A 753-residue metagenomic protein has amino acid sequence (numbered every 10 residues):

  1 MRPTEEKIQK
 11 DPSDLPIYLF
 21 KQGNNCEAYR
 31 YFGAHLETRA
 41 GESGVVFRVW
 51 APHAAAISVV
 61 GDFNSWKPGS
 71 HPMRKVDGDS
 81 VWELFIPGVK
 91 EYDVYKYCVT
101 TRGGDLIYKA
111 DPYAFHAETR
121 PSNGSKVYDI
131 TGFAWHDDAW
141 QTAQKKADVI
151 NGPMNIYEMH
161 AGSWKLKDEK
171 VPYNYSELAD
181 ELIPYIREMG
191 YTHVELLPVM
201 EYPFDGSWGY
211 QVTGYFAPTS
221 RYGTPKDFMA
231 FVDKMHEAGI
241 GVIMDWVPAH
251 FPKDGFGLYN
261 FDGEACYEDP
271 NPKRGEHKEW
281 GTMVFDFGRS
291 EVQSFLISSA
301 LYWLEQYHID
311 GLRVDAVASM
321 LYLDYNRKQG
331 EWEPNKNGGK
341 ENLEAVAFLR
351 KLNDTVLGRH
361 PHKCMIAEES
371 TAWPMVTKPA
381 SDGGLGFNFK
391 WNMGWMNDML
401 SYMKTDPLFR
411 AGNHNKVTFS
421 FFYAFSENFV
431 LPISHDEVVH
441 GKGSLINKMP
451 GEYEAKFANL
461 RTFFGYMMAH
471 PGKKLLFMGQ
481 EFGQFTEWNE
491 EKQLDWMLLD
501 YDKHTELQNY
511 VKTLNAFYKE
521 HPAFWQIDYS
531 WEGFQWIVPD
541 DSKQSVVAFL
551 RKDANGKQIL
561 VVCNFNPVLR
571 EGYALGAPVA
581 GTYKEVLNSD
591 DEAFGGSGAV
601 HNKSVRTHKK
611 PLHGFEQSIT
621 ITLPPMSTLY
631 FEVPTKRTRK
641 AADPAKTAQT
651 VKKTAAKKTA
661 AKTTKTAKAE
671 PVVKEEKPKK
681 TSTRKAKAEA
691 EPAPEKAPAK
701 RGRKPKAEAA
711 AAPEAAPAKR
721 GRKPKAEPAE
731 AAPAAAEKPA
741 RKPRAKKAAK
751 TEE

Functional and structural regions predicted by a protein language model:
M1-G152, S176-I186, E454-F457, M468-L476 (+2 more regions): Carbohydrate-interacting/catalytic domains
A51-H53, D77, G88, H160-K165 (+9 more regions): Short, flexible loop/turn elements at secondary-structure junctions
R74, D205-G209, K253-N260, T377-K378 (+2 more regions): Short glycine-biased active-site loop of nucleotidyltransferases that positions the nucleotide triphosphate and helps
E118, D138-P153, H160-E341, V605: Substrate-binding/active-site clefts of carbohydrate-active enzymes
I186, V232, L304, N353-L357 (+2 more regions): N-terminal cationic-hydrophobic initiation segments that often serve targeting/anchoring roles
H308-D310, Y325-E491, L498, K519-L575 (+2 more regions): Conserved alpha/beta catalytic core and glycan-binding cleft of carbohydrate-active enzymes
K636-E753: Intrinsically disordered, polybasic Lys/Arg-rich low-complexity tracts
